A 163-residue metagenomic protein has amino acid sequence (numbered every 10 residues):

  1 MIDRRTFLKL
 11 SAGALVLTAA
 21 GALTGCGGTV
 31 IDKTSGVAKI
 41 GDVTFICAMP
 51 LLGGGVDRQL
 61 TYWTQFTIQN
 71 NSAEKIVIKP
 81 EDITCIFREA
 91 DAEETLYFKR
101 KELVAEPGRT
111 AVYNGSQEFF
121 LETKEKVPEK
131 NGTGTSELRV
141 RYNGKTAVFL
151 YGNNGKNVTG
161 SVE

Functional and structural regions predicted by a protein language model:
M1-T18: N-terminal secretory signal peptides and thylakoid transit peptides that target proteins across membranes
A20-L23: Bacterial Sec-type N-terminal signal peptides, specifically the leucine/valine-rich hydrophobic h-region
V30-D57: Low-complexity, acidic Ser/Thr/Pro/Gly-rich terminal tails and inter-domain linkers that flank the onset of structured
Y62-T64, E81, Y113-G115, S136-L138 (+1 more regions): Hydrophobic residues positioned within well-ordered beta-strands of beta-sheet architectures
W63, Q69-Y113: The feature marks short-to-medium sequence segments in extracytoplasmic or secretory-pathway proteins
T95-V140: Short, solvent-exposed, Trp/other aromatic-anchored flexible loops in extracytoplasmic proteins
K124-E163: Surface-exposed edge beta-strand/loop patches
